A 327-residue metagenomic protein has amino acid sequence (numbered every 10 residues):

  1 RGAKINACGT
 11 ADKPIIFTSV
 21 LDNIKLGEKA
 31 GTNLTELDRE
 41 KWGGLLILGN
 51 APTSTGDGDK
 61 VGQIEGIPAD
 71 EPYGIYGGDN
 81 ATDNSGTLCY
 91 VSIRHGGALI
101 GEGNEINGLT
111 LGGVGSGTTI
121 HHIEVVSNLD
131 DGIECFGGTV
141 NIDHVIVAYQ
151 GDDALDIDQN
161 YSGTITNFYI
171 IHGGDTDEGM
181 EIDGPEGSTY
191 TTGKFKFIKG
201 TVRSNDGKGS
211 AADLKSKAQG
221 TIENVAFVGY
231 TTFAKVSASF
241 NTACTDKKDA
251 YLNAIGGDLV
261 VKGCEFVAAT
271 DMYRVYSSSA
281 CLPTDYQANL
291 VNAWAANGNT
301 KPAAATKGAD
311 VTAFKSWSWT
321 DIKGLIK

Functional and structural regions predicted by a protein language model:
R1-G2, T18-D130, E134-G151, D156-K327: Extracellular beta-rich repeat passengers
R1-K4, D12: Tight coil/turn sites that cap or link beta-strands
N6, I16: Short, conserved beta-strand segments within well-ordered enzyme catalytic domains that often line or immediately flank
